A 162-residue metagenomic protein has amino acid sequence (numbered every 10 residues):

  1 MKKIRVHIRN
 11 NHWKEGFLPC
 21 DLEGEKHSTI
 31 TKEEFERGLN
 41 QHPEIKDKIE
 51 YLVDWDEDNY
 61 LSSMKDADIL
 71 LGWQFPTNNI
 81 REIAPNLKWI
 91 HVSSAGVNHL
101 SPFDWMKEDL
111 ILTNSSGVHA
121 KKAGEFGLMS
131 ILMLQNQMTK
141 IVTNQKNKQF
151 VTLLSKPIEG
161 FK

Functional and structural regions predicted by a protein language model:
M1-A67: N-terminal glycine-/charge-rich "phosphate-binding" loop or analogous flexible N-terminal tail
I49-W55, L70-Q74, N144-T152: Short gly/ser/thr-rich secondary-structure transition/capping motifs
D58-N59, P76-N79: Short acidic active-site motifs
S63-M64, R81-A84: A short, aliphatic-rich alpha-helical micro-motif
S93-N98: Short glycine-enriched loops at secondary-structure junctions
K107-K162: Phosphate-binding beta-alpha-beta segment of Rossmann-like dinucleotide-binding domains, i.e., the NAD(P)
